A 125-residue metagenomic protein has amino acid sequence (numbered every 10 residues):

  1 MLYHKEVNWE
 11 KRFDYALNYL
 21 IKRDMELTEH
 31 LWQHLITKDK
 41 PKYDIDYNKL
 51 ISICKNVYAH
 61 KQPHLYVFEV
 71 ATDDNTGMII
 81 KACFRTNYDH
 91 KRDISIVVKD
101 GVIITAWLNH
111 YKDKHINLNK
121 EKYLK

Functional and structural regions predicted by a protein language model:
M1-K125: Ribonuclease/tRNase effector modules and their secretory precursors
